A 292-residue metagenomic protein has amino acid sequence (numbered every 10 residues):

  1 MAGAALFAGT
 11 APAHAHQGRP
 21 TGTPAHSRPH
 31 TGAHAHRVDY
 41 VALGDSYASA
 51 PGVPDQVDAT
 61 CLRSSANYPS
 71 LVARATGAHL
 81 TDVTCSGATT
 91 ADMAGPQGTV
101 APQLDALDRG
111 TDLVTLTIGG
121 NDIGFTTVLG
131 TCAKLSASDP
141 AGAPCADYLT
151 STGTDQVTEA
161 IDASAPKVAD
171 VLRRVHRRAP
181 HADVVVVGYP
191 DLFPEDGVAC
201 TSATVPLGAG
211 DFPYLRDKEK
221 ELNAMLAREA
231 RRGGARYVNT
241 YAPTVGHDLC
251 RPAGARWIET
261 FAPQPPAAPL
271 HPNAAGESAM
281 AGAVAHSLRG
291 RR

Functional and structural regions predicted by a protein language model:
M1-Q17: Secretory targeting and sorting signals
H14-A15, R28-D39, T99-T115, V168-D183 (+1 more regions): Short amphipathic alpha-helices and their capping/turn segments at secondary-structure boundaries
A15-H36, R177, D217-K218, R228 (+2 more regions): Composition-driven, intrinsically disordered low-complexity tracts enriched in small residues
H26-G87, L104-D105, A133-D139: Serine-esterase "nucleophile elbow" of acetyl-processing enzymes
D39-G44, A48, H79-T84, D112-T117 (+3 more regions): Structural recognition of the beta-strand scaffold that forms the well-ordered cores of secreted hydrolase catalytic
P51, T99-A160, D191: Oxyanion-hole/transition-state-stabilizing segment in secreted/luminal serine hydrolases and related acyltransferases
V72-L80, K167-D183, K218-N239: A structural motif corresponding to the C-terminal end of an alpha-helix and its immediate exit/capping segment
P190-R292: Catalytic His-Asp segment of secreted/periplasmic serine-dependent ester chemistry enzymes
